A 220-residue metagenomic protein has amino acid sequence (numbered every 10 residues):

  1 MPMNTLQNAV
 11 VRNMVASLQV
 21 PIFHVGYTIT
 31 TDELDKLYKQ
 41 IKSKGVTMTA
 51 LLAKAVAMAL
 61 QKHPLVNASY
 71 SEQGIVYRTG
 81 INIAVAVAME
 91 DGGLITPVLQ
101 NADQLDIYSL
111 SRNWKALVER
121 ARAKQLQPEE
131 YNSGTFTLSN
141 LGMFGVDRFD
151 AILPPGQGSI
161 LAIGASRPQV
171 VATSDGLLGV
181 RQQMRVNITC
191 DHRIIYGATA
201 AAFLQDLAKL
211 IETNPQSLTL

Functional and structural regions predicted by a protein language model:
M1-L220: C-terminal catalytic/motor cores of large multi-domain enzyme assemblies
